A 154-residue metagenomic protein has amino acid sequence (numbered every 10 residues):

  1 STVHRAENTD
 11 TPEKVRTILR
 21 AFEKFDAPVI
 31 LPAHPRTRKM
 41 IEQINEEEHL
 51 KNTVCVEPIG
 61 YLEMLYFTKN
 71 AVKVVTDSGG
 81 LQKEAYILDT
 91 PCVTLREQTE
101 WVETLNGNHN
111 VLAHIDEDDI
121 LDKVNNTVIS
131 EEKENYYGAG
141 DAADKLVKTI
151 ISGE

Functional and structural regions predicted by a protein language model:
S1-F25, L31, T37-E154: Nucleotide-activated sugar donor-binding and catalytic core shared by glycosyltransferases and related lipid-linked
